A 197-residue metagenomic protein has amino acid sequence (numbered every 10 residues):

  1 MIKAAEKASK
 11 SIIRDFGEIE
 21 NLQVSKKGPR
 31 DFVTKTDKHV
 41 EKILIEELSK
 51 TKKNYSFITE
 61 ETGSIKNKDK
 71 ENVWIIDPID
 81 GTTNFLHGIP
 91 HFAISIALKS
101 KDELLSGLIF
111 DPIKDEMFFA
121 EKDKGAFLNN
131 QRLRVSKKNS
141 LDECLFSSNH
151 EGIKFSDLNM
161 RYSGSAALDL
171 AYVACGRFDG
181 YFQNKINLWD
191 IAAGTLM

Functional and structural regions predicted by a protein language model:
M1-I79: N-terminal subdomain of lithium-sensitive/metallo-dependent phosphomonoesterases centered on the IMPase/IPPase/PAP
I12, D37, L48, T82 (+4 more regions): Residue-level signal for inorganic ion chemistry
K38, E61, P78-G81, P112 (+3 more regions): Generic detector of well-ordered alpha-helical packing
K68-F127: DPxDG-like acidic metal-binding loop motif
L128-R132: A structural micro-motif at secondary-structure boundaries
R134-M197: An extended, acidic
